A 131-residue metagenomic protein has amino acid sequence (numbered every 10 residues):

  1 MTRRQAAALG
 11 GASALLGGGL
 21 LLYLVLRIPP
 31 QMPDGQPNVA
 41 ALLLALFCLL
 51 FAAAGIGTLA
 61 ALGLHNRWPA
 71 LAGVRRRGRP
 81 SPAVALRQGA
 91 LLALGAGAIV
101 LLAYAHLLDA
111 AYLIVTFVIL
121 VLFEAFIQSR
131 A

Functional and structural regions predicted by a protein language model:
M1-S13, V39-A45: Alpha-helical transmembrane segments and their helix-start/interface "positive-inside/aromatic belt" motifs in integral
R27-V39: Membrane-interface helix termini and inter-helical loops of multi-pass transporters
P37-G55: Alpha-helical transmembrane segments
G55-L71: Membrane-water interface of transmembrane alpha-helices
W68-P82, A98-L101: Short juxtamembrane and helix-loop transition motifs at transmembrane-helix boundaries in membrane proteins
L92-L101, F117-L120: Hydrophobic, membrane-inserted alpha-helices
A98-I114: Membrane-helix boundary connector in multi-pass membrane proteins
F123-A131: Juxtamembrane membrane-interface segments at transmembrane alpha-helix termini
